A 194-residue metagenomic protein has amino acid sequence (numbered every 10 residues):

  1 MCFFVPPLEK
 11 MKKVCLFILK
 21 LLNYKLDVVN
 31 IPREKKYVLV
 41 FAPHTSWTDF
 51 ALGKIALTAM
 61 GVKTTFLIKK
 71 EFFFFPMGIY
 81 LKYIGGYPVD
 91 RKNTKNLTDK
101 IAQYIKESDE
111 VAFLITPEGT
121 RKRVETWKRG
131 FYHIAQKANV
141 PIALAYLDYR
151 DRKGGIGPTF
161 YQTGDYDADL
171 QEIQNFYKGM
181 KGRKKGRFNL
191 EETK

Functional and structural regions predicted by a protein language model:
P6-K20, F72, G78-K100, K194: N-terminal-biased segments
L8-E9, K13-H44: Helix-to-loop junction immediately C-terminal to a conserved catalytic motif
K10-M11, D49, F73, T126-W127: Residue-level preference for nonpolar/small residues embedded in alpha-helices
V14, I18-L21, T94-K194: Non-catalytic C-terminal accessory region of glycerolipid acyltransferases and related lyso-lipid remodeling enzymes
N23, G61-K63, Y83, E110 (+1 more regions): A generic structural signal for alpha->beta connector loops
N23-V29, L52-G53, D99-A102: A generic local structural motif
V29-K92, Y149, P158-F160: Catalytic core of membrane glycerolipid acyltransferases/transacylases, capturing the structured, soluble-facing
